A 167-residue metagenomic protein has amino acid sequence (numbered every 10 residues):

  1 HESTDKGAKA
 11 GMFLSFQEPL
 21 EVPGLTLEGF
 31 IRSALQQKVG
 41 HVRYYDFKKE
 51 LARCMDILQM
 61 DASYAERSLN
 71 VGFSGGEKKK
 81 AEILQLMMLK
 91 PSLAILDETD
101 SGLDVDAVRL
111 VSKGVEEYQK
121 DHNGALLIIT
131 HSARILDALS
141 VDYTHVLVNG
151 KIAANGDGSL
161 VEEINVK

Functional and structural regions predicted by a protein language model:
H1-F13, I164-N165: ABC ATPase NBD coupling module
E18, G24-K38, E50: Q-loop/switch helix immediately C-terminal to the Walker
K38-D56, S63: Short coil-to-helix "N-cap" segments within the ABC nucleotide-binding domain's helical subdomain
L86-M87: ABC ATPase C-loop
K90: Conserved catalytic motifs of ABC-family nucleotide-binding domains
E98-T99, D106: Walker B catalytic motif
G114-S132, L136-A138: Conserved catalytic loops of ABC-family nucleotide-binding domains
Y143, L147, K151-K167: Conserved beta-strand-loop-alpha-helix hinge in the C-terminal portion of ABC ATPase nucleotide-binding domains
